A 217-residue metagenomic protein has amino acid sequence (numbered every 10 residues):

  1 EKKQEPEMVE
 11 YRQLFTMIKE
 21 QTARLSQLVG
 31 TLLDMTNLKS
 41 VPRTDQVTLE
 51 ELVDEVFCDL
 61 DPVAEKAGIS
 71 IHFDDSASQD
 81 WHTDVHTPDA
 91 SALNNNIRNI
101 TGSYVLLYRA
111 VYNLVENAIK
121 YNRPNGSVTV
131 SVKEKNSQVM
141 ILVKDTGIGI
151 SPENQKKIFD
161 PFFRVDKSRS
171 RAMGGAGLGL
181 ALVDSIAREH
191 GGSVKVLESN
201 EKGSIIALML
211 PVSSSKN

Functional and structural regions predicted by a protein language model:
P6, L38-D45, L93-G102: Conserved micro-motifs of the catalytic ATP-binding
M17-L25: Short alpha-helical segment of the dimerization/phosphotransfer core of two-component systems
V63-N96: Short conserved segments within the C-terminal catalytic ATPase subdomain
A118-I119: Short helix-loop "hinge" at the ATP-lid/N-box region of the Bergerat-fold HATPase_c
N125-S137: Short beta-strand/loop element within the Bergerat-fold HATPase_c
I150-R164: Short conserved segment of the HATPase_c
